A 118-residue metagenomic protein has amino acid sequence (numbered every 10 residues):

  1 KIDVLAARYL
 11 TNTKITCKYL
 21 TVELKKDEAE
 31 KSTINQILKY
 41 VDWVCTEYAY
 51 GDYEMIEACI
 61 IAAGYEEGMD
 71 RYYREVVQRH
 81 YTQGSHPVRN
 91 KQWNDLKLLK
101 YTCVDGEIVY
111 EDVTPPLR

Functional and structural regions predicted by a protein language model:
K1-R118: Charged, terminal alpha-helix-loop-beta segments that serve as non-catalytic nucleic-acid engagement and/or assembly
